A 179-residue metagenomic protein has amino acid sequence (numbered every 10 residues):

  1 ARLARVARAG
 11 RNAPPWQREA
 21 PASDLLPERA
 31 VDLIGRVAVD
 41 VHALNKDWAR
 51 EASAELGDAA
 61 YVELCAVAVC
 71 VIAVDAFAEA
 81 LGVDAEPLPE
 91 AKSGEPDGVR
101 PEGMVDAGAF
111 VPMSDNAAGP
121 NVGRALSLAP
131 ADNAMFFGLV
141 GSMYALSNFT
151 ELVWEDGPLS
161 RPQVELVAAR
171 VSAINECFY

Functional and structural regions predicted by a protein language model:
A1-Y179: Hydrophobic alpha-helical segments
